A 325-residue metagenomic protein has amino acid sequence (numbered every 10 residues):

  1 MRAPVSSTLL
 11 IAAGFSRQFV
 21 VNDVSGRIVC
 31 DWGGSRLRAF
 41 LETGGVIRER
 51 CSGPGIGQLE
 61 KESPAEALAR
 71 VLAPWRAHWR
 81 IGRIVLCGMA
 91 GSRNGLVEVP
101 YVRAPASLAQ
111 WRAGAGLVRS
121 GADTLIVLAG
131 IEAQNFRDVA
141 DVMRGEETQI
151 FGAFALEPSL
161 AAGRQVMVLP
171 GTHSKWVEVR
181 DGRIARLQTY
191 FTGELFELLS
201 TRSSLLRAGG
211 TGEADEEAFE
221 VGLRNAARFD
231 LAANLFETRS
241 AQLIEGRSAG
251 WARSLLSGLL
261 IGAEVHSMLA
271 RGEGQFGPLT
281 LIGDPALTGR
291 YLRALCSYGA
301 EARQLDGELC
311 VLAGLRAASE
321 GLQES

Functional and structural regions predicted by a protein language model:
R27-D31, R83-V85, Q165-L169, T280: Short glycine-aspartate micro-motif
R27-S63: Short glycine-rich, Thr/Ser-proximal phosphate-binding strand/loop in the N-terminal lobe of ATP-dependent enzymes
R36, F276-A294: Glycine-rich phosphate-binding loops at beta-strand->alpha-helix junctions
L59, E132-R224: Glycine-rich phosphate-binding loop plus the immediately following alpha-helix
R76-A140, D181: Short beta-strand-loop/turn "lid" adjacent to the catalytic site in phosphate-handling enzymes
L198-S257: Active-site rim beta-loop-alpha module in soluble metabolic enzymes
R247, W251-E273: A short, acidic, amphipathic alpha-helical segment used as a generic capping/interface helix at domain edges
R303-S325: Glycine-rich phosphate-binding/hydrolytic loop that grips phosphoryl groups
